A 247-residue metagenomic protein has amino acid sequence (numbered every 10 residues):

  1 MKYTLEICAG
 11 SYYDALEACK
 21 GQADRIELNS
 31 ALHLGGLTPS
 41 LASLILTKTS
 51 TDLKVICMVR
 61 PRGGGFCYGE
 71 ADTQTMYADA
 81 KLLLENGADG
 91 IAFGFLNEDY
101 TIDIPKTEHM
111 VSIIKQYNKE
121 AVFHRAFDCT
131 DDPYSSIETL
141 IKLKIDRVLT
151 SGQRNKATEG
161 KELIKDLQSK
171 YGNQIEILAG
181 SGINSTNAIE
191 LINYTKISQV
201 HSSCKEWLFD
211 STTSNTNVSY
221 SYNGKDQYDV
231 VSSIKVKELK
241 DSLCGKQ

Functional and structural regions predicted by a protein language model:
M1-P39: N-terminal pre-domain/capping segments
Y3-A9, I26-L28, V55-V59, I91-F93 (+4 more regions): Hydrophobic faces of well-ordered beta-strands that scaffold small-molecule active sites in alpha/beta enzyme cores
G10-K20, C67-D79, D128-L143, L167 (+3 more regions): Catalytic cores of alpha/beta
Y13, L32-L53, A71-T73, N97-I114 (+5 more regions): Active-site-adjacent beta->alpha loops and helix N-cap segments on the catalytic face of soluble alpha/beta enzymes
A18, L83, M110, H124 (+3 more regions): Conserved, mostly hydrophobic/aromatic
I26-L37, L82, N86-E98, I145-T158 (+1 more regions): Glycine-rich phosphate-binding active-site loops on the catalytic face of alpha/beta enzymes
I45-L84: Structural motif corresponding to the early beta-alpha repeats
Y171-Q247: C-terminal alpha-helical cap/extension of soluble enzyme domains
